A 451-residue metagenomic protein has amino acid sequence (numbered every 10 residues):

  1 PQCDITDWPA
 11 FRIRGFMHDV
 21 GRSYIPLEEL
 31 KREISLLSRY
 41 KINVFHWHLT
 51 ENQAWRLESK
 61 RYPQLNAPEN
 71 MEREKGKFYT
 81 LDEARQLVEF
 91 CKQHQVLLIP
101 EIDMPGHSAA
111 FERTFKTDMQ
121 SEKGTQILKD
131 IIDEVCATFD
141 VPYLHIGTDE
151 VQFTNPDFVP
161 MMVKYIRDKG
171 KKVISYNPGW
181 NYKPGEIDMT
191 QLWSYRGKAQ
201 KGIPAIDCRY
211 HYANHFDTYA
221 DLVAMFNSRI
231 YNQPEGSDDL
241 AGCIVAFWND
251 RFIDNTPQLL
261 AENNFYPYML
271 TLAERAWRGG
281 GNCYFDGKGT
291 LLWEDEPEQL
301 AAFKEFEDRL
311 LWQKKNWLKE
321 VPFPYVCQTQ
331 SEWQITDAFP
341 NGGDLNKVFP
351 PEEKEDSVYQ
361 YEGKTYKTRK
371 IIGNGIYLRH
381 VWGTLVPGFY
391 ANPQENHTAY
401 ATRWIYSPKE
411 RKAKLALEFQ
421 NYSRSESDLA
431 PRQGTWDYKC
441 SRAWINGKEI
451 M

Functional and structural regions predicted by a protein language model:
P1-T125, K129-Y143, M161: Feature activates predominantly on carbohydrate-active enzymes
R14-H18, F45-W47, L98-I102, L144-I146 (+4 more regions): Hydrophobic faces of well-ordered beta-strands that scaffold small-molecule active sites in alpha/beta enzyme cores
F16, G21, T50-A54, D103-H107 (+5 more regions): Active-site beta-loop-alpha junctions enriched in small/polar residues
F111-G202: Active-site neighborhood of glycoside hydrolase catalytic domains
S194-Q330: Flexible, acidic glycine-rich loops studded with aromatic residues
D308-Q394, R424: Accessory carbohydrate-binding/adhesion or oligomerization-edge regions at the termini of glycan-active proteins
P393-S407: Short beta-strands within extracellular/lumenal beta-sheet-rich domains
Y406-I445, M451: Aromatic-lined ligand-binding clefts that engage carbohydrates, nucleic acids, or primary amines
